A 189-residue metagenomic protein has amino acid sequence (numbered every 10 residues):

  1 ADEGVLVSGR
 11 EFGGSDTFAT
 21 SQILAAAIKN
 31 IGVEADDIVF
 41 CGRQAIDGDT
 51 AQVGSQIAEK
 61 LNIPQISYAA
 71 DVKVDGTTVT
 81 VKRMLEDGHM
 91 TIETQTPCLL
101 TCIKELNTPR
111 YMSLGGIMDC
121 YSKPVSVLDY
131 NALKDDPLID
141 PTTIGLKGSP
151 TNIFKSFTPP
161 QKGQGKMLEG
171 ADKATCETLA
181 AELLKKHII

Functional and structural regions predicted by a protein language model:
A1-I189: N-terminal glycine-rich FAD/FM-binding segment characteristic of electron-transfer flavoproteins
